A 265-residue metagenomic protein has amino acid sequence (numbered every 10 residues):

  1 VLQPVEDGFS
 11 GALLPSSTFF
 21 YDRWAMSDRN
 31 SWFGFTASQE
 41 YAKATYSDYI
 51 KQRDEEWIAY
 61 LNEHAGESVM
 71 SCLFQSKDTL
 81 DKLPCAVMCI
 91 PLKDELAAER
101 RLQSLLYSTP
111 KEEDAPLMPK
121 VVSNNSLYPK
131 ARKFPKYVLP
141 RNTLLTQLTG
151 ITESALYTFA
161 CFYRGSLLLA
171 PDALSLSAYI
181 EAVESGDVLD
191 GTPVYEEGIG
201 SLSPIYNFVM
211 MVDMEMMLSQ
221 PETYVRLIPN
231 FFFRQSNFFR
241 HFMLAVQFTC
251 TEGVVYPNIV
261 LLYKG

Functional and structural regions predicted by a protein language model:
V1-G265: Signature of soluble extracytoplasmic/periplasmic domains of secreted precursors and cell-surface proteins
